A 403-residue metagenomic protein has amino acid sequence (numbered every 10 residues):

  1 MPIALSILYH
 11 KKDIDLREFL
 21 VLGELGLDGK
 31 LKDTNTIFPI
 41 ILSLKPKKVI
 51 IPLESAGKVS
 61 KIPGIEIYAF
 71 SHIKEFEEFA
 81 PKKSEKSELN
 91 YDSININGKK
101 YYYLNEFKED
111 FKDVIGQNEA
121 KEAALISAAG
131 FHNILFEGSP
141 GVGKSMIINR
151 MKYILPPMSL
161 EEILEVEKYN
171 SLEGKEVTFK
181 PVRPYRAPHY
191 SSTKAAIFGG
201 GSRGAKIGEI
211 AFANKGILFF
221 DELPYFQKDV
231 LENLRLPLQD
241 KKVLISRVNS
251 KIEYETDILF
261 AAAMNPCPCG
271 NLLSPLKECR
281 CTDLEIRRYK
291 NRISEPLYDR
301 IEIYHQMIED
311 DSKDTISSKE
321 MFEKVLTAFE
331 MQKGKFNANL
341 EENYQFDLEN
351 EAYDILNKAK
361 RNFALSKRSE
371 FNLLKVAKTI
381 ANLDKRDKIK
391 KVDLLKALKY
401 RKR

Functional and structural regions predicted by a protein language model:
M1, A205, Q227-R403: Basic, amphipathic alpha-helical bundle interface domains used for macromolecular binding and assembly
M1-I134, V142, K388-K391, L395-A397 (+1 more regions): Peripheral, non-AAA+ core regions of ATP-driven protein-machinery
D15-L16, A129-F131, S191-S192, K206-I207 (+4 more regions): Short loop/turn elements that form and flank the Walker-type P-loop nucleotide-binding site in RecA-like NTPase cores
L27, L218-F219, Y225-F226: Residues immediately C-terminal
D28-K30, G57-I62, E77-E78, K144-S145 (+3 more regions): Switch/connector loops and helix/strand junctions flanking conserved nucleotide-binding motifs in nucleotide-processing
L125, F179, P184, A195-L218: Conserved alpha-helical scaffold flanking the Walker A/P-loop in AAA+ ATPase domains
A129, I134-K175: Walker A/P-loop
G138, K215, D221-L223, N233: Walker B catalytic acidic pair
